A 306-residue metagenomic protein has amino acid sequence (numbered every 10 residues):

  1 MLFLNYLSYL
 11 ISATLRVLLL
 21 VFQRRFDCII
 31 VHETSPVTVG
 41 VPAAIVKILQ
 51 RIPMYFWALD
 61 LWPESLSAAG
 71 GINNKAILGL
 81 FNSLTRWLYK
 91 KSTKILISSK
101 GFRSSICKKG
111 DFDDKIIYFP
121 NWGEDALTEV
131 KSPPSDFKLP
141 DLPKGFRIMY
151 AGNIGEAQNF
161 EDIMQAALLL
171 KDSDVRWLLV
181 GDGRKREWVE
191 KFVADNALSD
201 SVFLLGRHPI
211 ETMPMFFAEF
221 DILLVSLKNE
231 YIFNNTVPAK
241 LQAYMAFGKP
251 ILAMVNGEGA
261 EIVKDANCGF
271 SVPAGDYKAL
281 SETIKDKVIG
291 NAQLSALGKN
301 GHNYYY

Functional and structural regions predicted by a protein language model:
M1, R24, Q50-R86, A126: Acceptor-binding helix/loop patch of EC 2.4 sugar-transfer enzymes, predominantly nucleotide-sugar-dependent
F3-A13, V17, F26-L59, E64: An aromatic- and histidine-rich active-site surface loop
P53-M54, K75-P133, V202-L205: Donor nucleotide-sugar binding/catalytic pocket of nucleotide-sugar-dependent glycosyltransferases
G123, K138-Q158, I163-A167, L178 (+1 more regions): Conserved donor-binding/catalytic core segment of Leloir-type glycosyltransferases
G145, D172-D174, L178-V180, E187-M215: Nucleotide-activated donor-binding/catalytic signature segment of Leloir-type glycosyltransferases, i.e., the conserved
I222-V225, A243-M254: Short hydrophobic beta-strand element within catalytic cores of glycosyltransferases and related nucleotide-activated
D265-A266, F270-Y277, I284-A292: Conserved acidic donor-binding segment of nucleotide-sugar-dependent glycosyltransferases
A279, D286, Q293-Y306: A short, well-ordered alpha-helix in the C-terminal region of glycosyltransferases
